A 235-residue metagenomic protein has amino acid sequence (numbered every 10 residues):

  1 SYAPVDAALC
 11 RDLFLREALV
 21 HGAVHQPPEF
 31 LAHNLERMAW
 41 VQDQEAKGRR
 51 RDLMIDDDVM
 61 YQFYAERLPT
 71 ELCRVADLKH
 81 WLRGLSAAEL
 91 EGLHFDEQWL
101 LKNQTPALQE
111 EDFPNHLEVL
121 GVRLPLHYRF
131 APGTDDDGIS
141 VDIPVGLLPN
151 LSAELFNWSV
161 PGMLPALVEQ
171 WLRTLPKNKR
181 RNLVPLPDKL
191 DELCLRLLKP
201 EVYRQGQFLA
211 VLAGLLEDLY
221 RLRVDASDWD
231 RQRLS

Functional and structural regions predicted by a protein language model:
S1-S235: A positional "C-terminalness" feature that preferentially activates on distal terminal regions of long, nucleic
